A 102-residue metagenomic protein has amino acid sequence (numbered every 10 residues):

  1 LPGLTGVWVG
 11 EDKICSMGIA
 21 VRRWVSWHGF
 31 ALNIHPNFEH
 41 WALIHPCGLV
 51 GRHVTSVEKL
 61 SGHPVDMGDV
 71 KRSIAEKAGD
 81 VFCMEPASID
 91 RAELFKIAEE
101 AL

Functional and structural regions predicted by a protein language model:
L1-L102: Catalytic beta-strand/loop module used to bind and position nucleotide/cofactor moieties in cofactor-attachment
